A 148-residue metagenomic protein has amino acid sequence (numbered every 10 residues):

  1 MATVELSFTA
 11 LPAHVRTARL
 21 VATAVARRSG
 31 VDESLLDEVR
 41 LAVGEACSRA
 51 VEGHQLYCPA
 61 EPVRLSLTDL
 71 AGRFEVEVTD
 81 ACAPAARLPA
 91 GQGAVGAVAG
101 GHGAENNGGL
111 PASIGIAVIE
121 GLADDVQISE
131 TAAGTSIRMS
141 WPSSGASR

Functional and structural regions predicted by a protein language model:
M1-E5, A50-R148: Conserved beta-strand-loop-beta-strand hairpin that lines the nucleotide-binding pocket of ATP/GTP-utilizing enzymes
M1-L41: Bergerat-fold GHKL ATPase/HATPase_c domain
R16-R19, T23, G44, A112 (+2 more regions): Conserved terminal C-lobe alpha helix of the protein kinase catalytic domain
E33-C58: Conserved ATP-binding N-box helix of the HATPase_c
